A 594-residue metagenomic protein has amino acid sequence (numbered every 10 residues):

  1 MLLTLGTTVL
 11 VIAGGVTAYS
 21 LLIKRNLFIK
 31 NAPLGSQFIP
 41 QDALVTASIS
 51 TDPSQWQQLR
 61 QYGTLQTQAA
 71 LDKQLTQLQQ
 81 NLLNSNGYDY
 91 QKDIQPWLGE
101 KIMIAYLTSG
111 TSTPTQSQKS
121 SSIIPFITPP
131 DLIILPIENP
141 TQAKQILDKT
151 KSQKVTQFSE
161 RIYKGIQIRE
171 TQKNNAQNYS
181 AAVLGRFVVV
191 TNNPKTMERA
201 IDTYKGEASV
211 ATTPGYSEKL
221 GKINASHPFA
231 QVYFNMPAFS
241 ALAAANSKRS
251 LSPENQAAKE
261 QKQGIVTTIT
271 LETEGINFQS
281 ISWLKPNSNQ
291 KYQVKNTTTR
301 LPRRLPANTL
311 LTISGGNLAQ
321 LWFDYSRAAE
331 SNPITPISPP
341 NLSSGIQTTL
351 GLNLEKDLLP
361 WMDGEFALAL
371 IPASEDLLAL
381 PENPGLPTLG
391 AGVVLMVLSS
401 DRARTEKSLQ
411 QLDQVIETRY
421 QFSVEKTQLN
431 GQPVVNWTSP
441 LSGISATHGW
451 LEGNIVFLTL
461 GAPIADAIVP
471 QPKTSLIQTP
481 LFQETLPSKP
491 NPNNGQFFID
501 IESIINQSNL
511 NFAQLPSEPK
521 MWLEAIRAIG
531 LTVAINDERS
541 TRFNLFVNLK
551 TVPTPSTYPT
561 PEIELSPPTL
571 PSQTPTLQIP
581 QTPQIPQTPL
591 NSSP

Functional and structural regions predicted by a protein language model:
M1-T17, F28-Q37, V183-L184, T191-N193 (+2 more regions): Leucine-rich, highly hydrophobic segment in Treponema pallidum outer-membrane-associated proteins
L2-I127, L135-V155, F234, Q279-N383: Structural boundary/hinge residues at secondary-structure and domain interfaces
D42-L44, G99-K101, T128-P130, H227-F229 (+1 more regions): A general structural motif
A47, Q91-S217, G364-T485: Single conserved position on a long alpha-helix in the C-terminal lobe of the eukaryotic protein kinase
Y62-L65, N81-S85, E100, I104 (+10 more regions): Surface-exposed polar/charged interaction patches
A69, A200-T203, S209-A211, S288-Q293 (+3 more regions): A short, polar/proline- and glycine-enriched secondary-structure boundary/capping micro-motif
N84-W97, I166-N175, R249-Q261, K291-V294 (+4 more regions): Short, solvent-exposed secondary-structure boundary motifs
K205-G206, T212-N246, A257-K259, I269-T418 (+7 more regions): Extended non-catalytic domains of envelope/secretory-pathway proteins
